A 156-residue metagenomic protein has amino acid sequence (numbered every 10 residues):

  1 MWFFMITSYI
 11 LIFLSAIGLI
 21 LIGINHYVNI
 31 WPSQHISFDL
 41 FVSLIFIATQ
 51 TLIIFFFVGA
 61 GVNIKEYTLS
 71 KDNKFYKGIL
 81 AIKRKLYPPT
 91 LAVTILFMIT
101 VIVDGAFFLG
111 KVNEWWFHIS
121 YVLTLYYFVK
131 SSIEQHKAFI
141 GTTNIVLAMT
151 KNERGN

Functional and structural regions predicted by a protein language model:
M1-H26, A148-N156: Alpha-helical transmembrane segments of integral membrane proteins, especially early/N-terminal helices
W2-I10, Y76-I102: Loop-to-transmembrane boundary segments
S8-L11, S15, D39-V42, F46 (+2 more regions): Hydrophobic alpha-helical transmembrane segments of polytopic
A16-L21, S33, S37-A60, L123-I133: Hydrophobic alpha-helical membrane-embedded segments
I17-N25, P89-N113: Alpha-helical transmembrane segments and their membrane-interface junctions in multi-pass membrane proteins
Y27-L40, L69-S70, F107-W116, T143-M149: Membrane-interface interhelical loops and short amphipathic "cap" helices that link adjacent transmembrane segments
K65-P89, V146-N156: Short membrane-interface loop/juxtamembrane segments of multi-pass integral membrane proteins
G110-N152: Alpha-helical transmembrane segments and their immediate juxtamembrane interface regions
